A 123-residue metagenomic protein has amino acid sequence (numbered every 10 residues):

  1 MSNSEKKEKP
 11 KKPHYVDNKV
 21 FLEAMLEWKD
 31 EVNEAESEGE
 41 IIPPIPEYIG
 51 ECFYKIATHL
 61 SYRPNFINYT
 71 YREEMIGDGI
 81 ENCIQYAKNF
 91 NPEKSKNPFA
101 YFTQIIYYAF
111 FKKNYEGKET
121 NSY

Functional and structural regions predicted by a protein language model:
M1-E74: Extreme N-terminal regulatory/targeting segments of RNA polymerase sigma factors
K11, D17-N18, I80, N91-E93 (+1 more regions): Alpha-helical interaction segments
A35, A57, I80-E81, K88: A generic structural signal for ordered alpha-helices
G39-P44, Y48, Y108, K112-Y123: Short, C-terminally biased terminal segments at protein or domain edges
R63-R72, C83-I105, E116-N121: Short alpha-helix-to-loop micro-motif enriched in aromatics/charged/Gly
